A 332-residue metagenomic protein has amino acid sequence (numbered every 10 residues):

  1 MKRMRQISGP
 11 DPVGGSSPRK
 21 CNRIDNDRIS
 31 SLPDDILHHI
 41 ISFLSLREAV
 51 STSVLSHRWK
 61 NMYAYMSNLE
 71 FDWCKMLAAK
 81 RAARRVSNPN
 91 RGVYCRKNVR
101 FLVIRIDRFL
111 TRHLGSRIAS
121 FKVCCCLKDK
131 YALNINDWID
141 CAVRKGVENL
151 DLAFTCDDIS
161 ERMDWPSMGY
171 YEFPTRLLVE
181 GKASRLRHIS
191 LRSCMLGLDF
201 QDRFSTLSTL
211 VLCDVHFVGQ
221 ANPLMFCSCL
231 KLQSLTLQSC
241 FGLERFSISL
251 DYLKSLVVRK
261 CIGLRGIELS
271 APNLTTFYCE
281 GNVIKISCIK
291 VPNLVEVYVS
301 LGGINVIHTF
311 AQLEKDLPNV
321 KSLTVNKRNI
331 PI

Functional and structural regions predicted by a protein language model:
M1-V13, A183: Extended intrinsically disordered, low-complexity segments enriched in serine/proline/acidic residues
K2, R19-F241: Leucine-rich repeat
E70, K122, D151, S190 (+8 more regions): Extracellular beta-strand solenoid repeats
V179, F200-R203, N222-M225, F246-S249 (+3 more regions): C-terminal per-repeat helix/turn "cap" of leucine-rich repeat
F204-S208, L230-Q233, L250-K254, S270-N273 (+2 more regions): Short "repeat-start/strand-capping" segments in structured domains, especially the N-termini of parallel beta-helix
Y252-T276, N282-S287: Repeat-solenoid scaffold signature
V283-I332: Extended repeat-based solenoid scaffolds, especially LRR ectodomains and other repeat-derived architectures
